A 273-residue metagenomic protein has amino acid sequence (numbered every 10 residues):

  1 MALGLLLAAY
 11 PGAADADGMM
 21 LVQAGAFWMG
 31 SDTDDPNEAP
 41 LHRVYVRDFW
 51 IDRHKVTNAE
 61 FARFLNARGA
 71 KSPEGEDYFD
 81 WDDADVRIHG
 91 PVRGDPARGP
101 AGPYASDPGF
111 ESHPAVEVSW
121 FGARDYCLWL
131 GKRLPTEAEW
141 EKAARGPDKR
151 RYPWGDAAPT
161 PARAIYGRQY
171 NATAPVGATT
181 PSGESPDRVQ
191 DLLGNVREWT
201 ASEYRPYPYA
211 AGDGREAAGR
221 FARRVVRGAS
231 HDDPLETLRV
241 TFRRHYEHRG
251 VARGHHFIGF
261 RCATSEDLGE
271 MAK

Functional and structural regions predicted by a protein language model:
A9-P11: N-terminal signal peptide c-region/cleavage motif recognized by signal peptidases
A16, E60, H113-P114, W120-F121 (+3 more regions): Disulfide-stabilized, aromatic/cysteine-rich ligand-recognition loop
G18-M29: Mature N-terminal segment immediately following signal peptide/propeptide cleavage in secreted/periplasmic
M29-D48, R163-I165, D187, L238-V251: Short, polar loop/linker segments at the starts of domains and inter-domain junctions
M29-N37, T200-A211: Cytochrome P450 core scaffold surrounding the K-helix E-X-X-R motif and the conserved "meander" helix-loop region
M29-S31, D48-P161, R205, T264-K273: Active-site microenvironments of metalloenzymes and redox enzymes
G109-S112, I165-L193, R220, E247: Short, well-ordered junction/capping motifs at the entry into regular secondary structure
A210-G219: Short, surface-exposed loop/helix-turn segments at secondary-structure junctions that function as lids/hinges flanking
